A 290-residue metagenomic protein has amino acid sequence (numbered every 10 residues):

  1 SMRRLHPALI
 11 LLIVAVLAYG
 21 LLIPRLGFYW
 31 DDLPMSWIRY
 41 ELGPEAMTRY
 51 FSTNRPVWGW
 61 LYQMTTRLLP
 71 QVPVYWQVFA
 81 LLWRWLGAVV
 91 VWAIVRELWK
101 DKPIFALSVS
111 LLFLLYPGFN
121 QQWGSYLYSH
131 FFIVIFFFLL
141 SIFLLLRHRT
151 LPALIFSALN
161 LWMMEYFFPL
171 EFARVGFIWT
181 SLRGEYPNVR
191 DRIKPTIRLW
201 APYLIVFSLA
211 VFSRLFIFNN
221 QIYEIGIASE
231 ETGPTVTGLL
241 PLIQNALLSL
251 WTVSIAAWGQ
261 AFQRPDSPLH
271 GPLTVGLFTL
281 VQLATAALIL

Functional and structural regions predicted by a protein language model:
M2-L290: Polytopic membrane enzymes that build or remodel cell-surface glycoconjugates and lipids
